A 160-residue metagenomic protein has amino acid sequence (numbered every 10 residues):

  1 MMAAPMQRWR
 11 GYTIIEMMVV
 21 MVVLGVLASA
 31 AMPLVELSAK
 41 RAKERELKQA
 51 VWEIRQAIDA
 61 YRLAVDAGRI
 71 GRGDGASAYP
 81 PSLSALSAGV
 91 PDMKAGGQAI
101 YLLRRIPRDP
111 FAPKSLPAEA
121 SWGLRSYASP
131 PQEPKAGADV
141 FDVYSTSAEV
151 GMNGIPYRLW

Functional and structural regions predicted by a protein language model:
M1-R10: N-terminal leader/signal peptides at the extreme start of proteins
R10, E16-V19: Internal alpha-helical transmembrane segments of multi-pass membrane proteins, especially GPCRs
M18-P33: Alpha-helical hydrophobic helix detector
G25, V51, R55-I58: Hydrophobic faces of stable alpha-helices that mediate helix-helix packing
E36, K40-V51: Membrane-proximal amphipathic alpha-helices that sit immediately adjacent to an N-terminal transmembrane/signal-anchor
E46, E53, P81-A85: Extracytoplasmic/secreted proteins, especially bacterial periplasmic and envelope-associated proteins
D59-W160: Low-complexity, acidic interaction segments enriched in glycine
